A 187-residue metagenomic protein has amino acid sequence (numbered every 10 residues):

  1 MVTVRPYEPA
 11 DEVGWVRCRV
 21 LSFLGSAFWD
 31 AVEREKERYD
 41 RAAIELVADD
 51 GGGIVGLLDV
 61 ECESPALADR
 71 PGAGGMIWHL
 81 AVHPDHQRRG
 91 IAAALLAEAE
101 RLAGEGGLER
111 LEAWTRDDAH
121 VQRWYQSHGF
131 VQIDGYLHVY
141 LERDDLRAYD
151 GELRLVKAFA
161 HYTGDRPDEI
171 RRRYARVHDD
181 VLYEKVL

Functional and structural regions predicted by a protein language model:
V2-W15: A short beta-loop-alpha structural element at the N-terminal edge of CoA-dependent acyl/N-acetyltransferase catalytic
R19-D50, I54-L67: Active-site rim helix/loop that mediates acceptor-substrate recognition in acyltransferases
L46, G56-L58, G75, L80 (+1 more regions): Conserved GNAT-family N-acetyltransferase fold
R70-P84, W114-T115: Conserved acetyl-CoA binding element of GNAT-fold acetyltransferases
R88-R101, Q126-S127: Conserved acetyl-CoA-binding loop-helix of GNAT-fold acetyltransferases
A103-R116: Conserved GNAT acetyl-CoA-binding A-motif
E112-W114, V131-L182: Conserved catalytic-core motifs of GNAT/GCN5-like acyltransferases
E184-L187: Short beta-strand-to-coil "C-cap" segments at the C-terminal boundary of structured domains/repeats, marking
